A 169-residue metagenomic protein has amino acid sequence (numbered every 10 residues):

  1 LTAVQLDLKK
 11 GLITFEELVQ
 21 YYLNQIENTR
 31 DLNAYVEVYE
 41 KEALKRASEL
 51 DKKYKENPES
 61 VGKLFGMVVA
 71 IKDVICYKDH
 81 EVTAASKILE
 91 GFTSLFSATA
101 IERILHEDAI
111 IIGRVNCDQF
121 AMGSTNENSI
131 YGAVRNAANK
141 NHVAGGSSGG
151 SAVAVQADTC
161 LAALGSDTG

Functional and structural regions predicted by a protein language model:
L1-K45: An N-terminal boundary/leader segment
Y22, A43, K72, I104 (+1 more regions): Conserved hydrophobic/aromatic pocket- or pore-lining residues that grip, position, or stack substrates in active sites
Q25, T29, R46, L50-K53 (+3 more regions): Short alpha-helical functional segments enriched in proximate histidine and acidic residues
R30, K63-A100, S124: Enzymes and membrane/adaptor proteins characterized by extended Gly/Ser/Thr/Asp/Glu-rich, aromatic-dotted
Y35-V36, K63-L64, V68-A70, I110 (+1 more regions): Short, conserved beta-strand segments within well-ordered enzyme catalytic domains that often line or immediately flank
L50-V68: Immediate post-signal peptide segment of exported/extracytoplasmic ligand-binding proteins
F96-A98, E102-G169: Short glycine/serine-rich loop segments
